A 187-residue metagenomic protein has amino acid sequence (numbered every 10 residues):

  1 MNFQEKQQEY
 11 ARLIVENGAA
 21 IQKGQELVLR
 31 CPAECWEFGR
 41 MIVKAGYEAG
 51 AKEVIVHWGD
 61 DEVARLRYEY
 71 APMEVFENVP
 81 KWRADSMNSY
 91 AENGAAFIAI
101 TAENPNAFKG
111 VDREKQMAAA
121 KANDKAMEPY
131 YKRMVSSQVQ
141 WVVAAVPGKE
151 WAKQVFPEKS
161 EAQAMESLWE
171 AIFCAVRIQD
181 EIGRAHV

Functional and structural regions predicted by a protein language model:
M1-H186: Active-site bordering "gate/hinge" segments that shape substrate access to catalytic or cofactor-binding pockets
